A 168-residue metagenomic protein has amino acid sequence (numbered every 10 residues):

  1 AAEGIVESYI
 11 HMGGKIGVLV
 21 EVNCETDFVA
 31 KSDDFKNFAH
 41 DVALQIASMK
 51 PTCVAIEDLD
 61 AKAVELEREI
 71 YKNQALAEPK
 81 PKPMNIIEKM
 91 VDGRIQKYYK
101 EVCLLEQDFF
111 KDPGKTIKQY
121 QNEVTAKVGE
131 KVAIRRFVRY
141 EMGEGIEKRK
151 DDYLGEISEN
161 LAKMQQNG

Functional and structural regions predicted by a protein language model:
A1-G168: N-terminal assembly/interaction segments in proteins that build large macromolecular machines
